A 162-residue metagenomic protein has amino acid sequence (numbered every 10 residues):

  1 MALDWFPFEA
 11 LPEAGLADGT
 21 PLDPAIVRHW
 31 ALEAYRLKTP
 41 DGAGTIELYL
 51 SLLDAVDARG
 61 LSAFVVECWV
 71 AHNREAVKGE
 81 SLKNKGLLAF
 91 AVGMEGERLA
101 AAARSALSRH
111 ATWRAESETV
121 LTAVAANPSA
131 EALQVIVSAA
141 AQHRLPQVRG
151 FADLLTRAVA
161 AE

Functional and structural regions predicted by a protein language model:
M1-R114: Extended repeat-based scaffolds of very large eukaryotic assembly and lipid-transport proteins
A102-E162: Extended alpha-helical scaffolding segments
